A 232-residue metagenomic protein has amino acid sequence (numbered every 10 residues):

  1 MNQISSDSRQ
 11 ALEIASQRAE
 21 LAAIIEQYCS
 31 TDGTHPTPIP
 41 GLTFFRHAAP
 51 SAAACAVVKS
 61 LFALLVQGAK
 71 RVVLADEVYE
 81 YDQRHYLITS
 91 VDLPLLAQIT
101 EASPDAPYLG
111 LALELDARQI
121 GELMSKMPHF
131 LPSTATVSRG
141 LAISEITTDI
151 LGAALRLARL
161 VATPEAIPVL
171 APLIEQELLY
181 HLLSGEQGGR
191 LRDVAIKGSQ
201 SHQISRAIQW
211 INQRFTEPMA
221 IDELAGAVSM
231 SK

Functional and structural regions predicted by a protein language model:
M1-P38, T43, S51-A52, T134-L141: A short, N-terminal "cap"/entry segment at the start of jelly-roll beta-barrel domains of the cupin/DSBH fold
Q3-R9, G110-L115, P218-K232: Long, charge-rich low-complexity segments
T34-L131: N-terminal regulatory/effector-sensing and dimerization cores that precede helix-turn-helix DNA-binding domains
A53, D82, V137-E145, A195 (+1 more regions): A ubiquitous short alpha-helical element
C55, I167-P172: Alpha-helix N-cap/helix-initiation sites
L123-A153: Aromatic/histidine-rich interaction motifs
K126-H129, A166, G188-R190: Inter-domain helical "communication" segments and dimerization helices that couple sensory or membrane-embedded modules
S144-A162, A171-E175, L179-L183, G188-S231: A short, Lys/Arg-enriched amphipathic alpha-helix from helix-turn-helix/homeodomain DNA-binding modules
